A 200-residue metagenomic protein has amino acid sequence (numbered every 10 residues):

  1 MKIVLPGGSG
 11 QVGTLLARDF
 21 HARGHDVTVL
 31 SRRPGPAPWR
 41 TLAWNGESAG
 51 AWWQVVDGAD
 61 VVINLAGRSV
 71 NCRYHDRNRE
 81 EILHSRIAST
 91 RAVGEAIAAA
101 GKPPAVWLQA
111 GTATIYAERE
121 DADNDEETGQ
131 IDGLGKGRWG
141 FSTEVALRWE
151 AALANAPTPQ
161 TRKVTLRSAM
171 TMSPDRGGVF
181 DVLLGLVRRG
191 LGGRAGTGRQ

Functional and structural regions predicted by a protein language model:
I3-R23: N-terminal Rossmann NAD(P)H-binding glycine-rich loop of SDR-like oxidoreductase domains
P6, L30, V62-A66, W107-A113 (+1 more regions): SDR active-site strand-loop-helix element
L15, D19, A96, A152: Rossmann-fold NAD(P)-dependent oxidoreductase module
H25-R32: Conserved glycine-rich Rossmann-like NAD(P)H-binding loop of the short-chain dehydrogenase/reductase
G35-A92: NAD(P)H-binding glycine-rich loop region in Rossmannoid oxidoreductase-like domains and their noncatalytic homologs
R91-G137: Conserved Rossmann-fold NAD(P)-dependent oxidoreductase catalytic core, especially the SDR/UDP-sugar
D121, A156-P157, R162-Q200: NAD(P)-dependent short-chain dehydrogenase/reductase
L134-K163: Active-site Tyr-X1-5-Lys
